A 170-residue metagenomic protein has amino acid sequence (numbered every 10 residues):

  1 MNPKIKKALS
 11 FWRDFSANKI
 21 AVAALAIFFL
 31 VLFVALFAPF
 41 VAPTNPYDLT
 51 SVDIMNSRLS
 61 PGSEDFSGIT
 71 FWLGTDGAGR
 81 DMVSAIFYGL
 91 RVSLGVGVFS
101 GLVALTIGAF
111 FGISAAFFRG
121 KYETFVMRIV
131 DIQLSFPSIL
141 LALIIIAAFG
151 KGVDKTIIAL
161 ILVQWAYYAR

Functional and structural regions predicted by a protein language model:
M1-A109, I113, S135: Gly/Trp-centered helix-boundary motif
W72, V103-F110, A116-R170: Generic hydrophobic transmembrane alpha-helix motif, especially the helices
